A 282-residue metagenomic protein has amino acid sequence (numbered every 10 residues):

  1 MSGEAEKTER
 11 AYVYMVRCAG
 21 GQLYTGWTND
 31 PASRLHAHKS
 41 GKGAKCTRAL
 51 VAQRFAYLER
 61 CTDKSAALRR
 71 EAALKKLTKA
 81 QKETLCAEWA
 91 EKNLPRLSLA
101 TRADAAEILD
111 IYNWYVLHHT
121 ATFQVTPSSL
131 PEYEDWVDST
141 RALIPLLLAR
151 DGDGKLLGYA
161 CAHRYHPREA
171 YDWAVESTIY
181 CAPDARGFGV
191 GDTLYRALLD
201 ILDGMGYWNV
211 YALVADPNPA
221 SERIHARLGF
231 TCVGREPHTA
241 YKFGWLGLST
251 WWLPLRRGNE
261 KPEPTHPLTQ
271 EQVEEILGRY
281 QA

Functional and structural regions predicted by a protein language model:
M1-L94: GIY-YIG nuclease catalytic motif and its immediate N-terminal context
R17, P127-D184, Y195-R196, P254-R256: Acetyl-CoA-dependent GNAT
R96-I108: A short beta-loop-alpha structural element at the N-terminal edge of CoA-dependent acyl/N-acetyltransferase catalytic
L109, N113-W136: Conserved GNAT-fold acetyl-CoA-binding loop/helix
C161, Y211-V214, T231-G247: Conserved catalytic-core motifs of GNAT/GCN5-like acyltransferases
G187-Y195, L202: Glycine-rich acyl-CoA binding loop
L202-V214, E222-I224: Conserved GNAT acetyl-CoA-binding A-motif
H238-Q281: C-terminal "cap" of GNAT-fold acetyltransferases
